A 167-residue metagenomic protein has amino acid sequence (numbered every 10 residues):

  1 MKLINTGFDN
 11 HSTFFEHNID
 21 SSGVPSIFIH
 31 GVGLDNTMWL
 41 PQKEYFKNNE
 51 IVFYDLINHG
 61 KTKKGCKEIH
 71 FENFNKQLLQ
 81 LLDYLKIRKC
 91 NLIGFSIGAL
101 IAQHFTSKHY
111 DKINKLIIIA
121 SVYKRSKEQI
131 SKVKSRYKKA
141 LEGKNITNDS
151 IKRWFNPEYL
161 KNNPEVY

Functional and structural regions predicted by a protein language model:
M1-S12: N-terminal cap/lid segment of alpha/beta-hydrolase-fold proteins
F14-K64, L81: Conserved HGGG/HGGXW glycine-rich cap/lid loop of the alpha/beta-hydrolase fold
H30-V32, C90, G94-A99: Conserved alpha/beta-hydrolase "nucleophile elbow" surrounding the catalytic nucleophile
D55, N91, N114-I117: Residue in the alpha/beta-hydrolase core beta-strand immediately N-terminal to the catalytic nucleophile
K64-N73: Catalytic nucleophile-loop/oxyanion-hole region of alpha/beta-hydrolase and closely related hydrolase-like folds
E72-C90: Conserved acidic catalytic loop of the alpha/beta-hydrolase fold
L100-K108, I113-G143: Flexible "cap/lid" loop of the alpha/beta hydrolase fold
K127-K132, E142-Y167: Conserved alpha/beta-hydrolase catalytic His-Asp/Glu region
